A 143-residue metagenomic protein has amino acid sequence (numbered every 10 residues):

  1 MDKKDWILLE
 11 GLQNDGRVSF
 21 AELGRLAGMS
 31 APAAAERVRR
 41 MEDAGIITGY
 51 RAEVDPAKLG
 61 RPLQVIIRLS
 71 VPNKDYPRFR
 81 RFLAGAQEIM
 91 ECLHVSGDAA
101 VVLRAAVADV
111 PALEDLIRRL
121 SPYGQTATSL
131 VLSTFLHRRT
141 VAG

Functional and structural regions predicted by a protein language model:
M1-G143: A compositional/biophysical signature of low hydrophobicity enriched in polar/charged and small residues
